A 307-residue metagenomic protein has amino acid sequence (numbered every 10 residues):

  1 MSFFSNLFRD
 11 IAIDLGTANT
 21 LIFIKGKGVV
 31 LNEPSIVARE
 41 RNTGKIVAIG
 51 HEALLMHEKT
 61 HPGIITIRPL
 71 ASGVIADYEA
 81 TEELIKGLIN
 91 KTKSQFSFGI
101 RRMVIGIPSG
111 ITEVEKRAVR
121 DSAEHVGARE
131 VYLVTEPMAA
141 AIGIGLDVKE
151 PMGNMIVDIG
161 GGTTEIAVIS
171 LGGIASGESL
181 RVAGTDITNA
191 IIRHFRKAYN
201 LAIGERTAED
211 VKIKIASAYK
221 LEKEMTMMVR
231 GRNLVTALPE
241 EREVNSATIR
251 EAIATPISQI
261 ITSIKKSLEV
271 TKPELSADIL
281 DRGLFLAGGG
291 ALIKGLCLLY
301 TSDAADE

Functional and structural regions predicted by a protein language model:
M1-I159, A167-F285, A291-S302: Nucleotide/phosphate-binding catalytic cleft detector across ATP-hydrolyzing and phosphate-transferring enzymes
D303-E307: A short, hydrophobic C-terminal helix/tail in secreted or cell-surface proteins
